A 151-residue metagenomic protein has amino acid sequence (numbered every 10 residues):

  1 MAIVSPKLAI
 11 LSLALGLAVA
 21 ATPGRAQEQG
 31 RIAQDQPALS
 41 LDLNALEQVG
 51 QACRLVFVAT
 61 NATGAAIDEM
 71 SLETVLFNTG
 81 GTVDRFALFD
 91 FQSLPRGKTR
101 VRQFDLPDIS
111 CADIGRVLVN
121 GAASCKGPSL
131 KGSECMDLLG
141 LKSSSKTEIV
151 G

Functional and structural regions predicted by a protein language model:
M1-L11: Bacterial N-terminal signal peptides that target proteins for export
I10-A20: Bacterial N-terminal signal peptides
T22-A26: Sec/Tat signal peptide C-region and signal peptidase I cleavage site
Q27-V58, T82, G140, S145-V150: Low-complexity, acidic Ser/Thr/Pro/Gly-rich terminal tails and inter-domain linkers that flank the onset of structured
T60-G64: Short solvent-exposed strand-capping/beta-turn motif centered on an Asx-Ser/Thr pair
A66-E69: Short acidic/proline- and small/hydrophobic-mixed sequence motifs that coincide with surface turns and coil-to-beta
F77-G115: Intrinsically disordered, low-complexity Pro/Gly/Ser/Thr-rich segments with frequent PxxP/GP/PP motifs and embedded
D108-G151: Terminal connector regions
